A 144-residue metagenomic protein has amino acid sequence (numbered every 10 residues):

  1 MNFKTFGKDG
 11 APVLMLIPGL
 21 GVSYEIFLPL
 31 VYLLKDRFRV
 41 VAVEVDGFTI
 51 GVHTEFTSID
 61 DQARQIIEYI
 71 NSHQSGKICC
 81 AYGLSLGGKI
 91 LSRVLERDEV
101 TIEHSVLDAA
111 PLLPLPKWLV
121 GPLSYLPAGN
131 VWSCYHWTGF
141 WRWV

Functional and structural regions predicted by a protein language model:
T5-V52: Conserved HGGG/HGGXW glycine-rich cap/lid loop of the alpha/beta-hydrolase fold
V13, R39, I78-C80, I102-H104: Structural signature of beta-strand start/N-cap positions in the alpha/beta core of ABC transporter nucleotide-binding
P29, R93-R97: Active-site signature of alpha/beta-hydrolase-fold catalytic machinery across serine- and Asp/Cys-nucleophile hydrolases
L34, D98-E99: Active-site catalytic pocket residues across diverse enzymes, especially alpha/beta-hydrolases
V41-Y82: Active-site loop/oxyanion-hole signature of alpha/beta-hydrolase fold enzymes
G83-L91: Gly/Ala-rich beta-loop-alpha elbow adjacent to hydrolase catalytic centers
E96, I102-W132: Flexible "cap/lid" loop of the alpha/beta hydrolase fold
C134-V144: Helix-loop "lid/cap" segments that line or gate small-molecule binding pockets
